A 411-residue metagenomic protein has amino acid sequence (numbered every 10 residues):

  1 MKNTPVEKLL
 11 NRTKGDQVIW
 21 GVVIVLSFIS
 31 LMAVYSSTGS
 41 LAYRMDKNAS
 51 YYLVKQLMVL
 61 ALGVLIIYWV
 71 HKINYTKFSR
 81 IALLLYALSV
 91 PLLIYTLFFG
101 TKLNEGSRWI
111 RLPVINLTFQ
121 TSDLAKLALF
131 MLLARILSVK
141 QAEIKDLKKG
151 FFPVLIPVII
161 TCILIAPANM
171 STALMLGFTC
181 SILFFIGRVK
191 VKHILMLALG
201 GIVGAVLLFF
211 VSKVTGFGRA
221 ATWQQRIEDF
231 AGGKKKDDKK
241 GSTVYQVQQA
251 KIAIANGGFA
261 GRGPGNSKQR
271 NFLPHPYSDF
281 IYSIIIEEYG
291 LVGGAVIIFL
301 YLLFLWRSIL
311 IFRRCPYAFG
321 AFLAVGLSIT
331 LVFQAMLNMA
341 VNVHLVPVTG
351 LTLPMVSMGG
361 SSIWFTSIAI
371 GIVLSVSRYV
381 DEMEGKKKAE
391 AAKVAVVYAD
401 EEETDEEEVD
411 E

Functional and structural regions predicted by a protein language model:
K2-G21, V25-L26, M32-A168, M339-T352 (+4 more regions): Membrane-helix boundary/helix-loop-helix interface segments in multi-pass membrane proteins
M58-I66, E288-L305: Hydrophobic alpha-helical transmembrane segments
L83-L84, V90, K148-L164, M170-K213: Hydrophobic alpha-helical segments of polytopic membrane proteins
L103, S107-W109, M196-A295, A318-G320: Hydrophobic, glycine- and aromatic-enriched re-entrant/interface helices and adjoining loop segments
L137, L174, T179-H193, K268-G293 (+1 more regions): Interfacial segments of multi-pass membrane proteins
K149, P153, L197, A253 (+1 more regions): Alpha-helical transmembrane segments of multi-pass membrane proteins, especially transporters and channels
L291, A295-I298, L305-S308, F312-F319 (+1 more regions): Membrane-proximal intracellular helices of multi-pass ion channels
L310-G350, V356: Loop-to-helix entry and N-terminal half of a specific, functionally important transmembrane alpha helix in multi-pass
